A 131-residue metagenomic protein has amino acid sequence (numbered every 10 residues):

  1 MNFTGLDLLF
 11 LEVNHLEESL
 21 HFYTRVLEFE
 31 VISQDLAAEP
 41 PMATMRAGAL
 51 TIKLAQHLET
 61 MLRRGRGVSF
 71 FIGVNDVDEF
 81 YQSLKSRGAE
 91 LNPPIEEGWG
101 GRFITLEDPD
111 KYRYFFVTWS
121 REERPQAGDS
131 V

Functional and structural regions predicted by a protein language model:
M1-E18, V68-F70, S120-V131: N-terminal beta-strand motif that seeds the catalytic metal site of vicinal oxygen chelate
M1-N2, Y81-V131: Vicinal oxygen chelate
G5-N14, A43-R46, M61-K85, R102-E107: Vicinal oxygen chelate
F10-I52: Core segments of cupin and vicinal oxygen chelate
E18-H21, R25, D78-S86, E90: Replace "anionic and nucleotidyl ligands
D35-A38, T60-L62, E97-G98: A short beta-turn/loop motif at secondary-structure boundaries
A49-K53, L62, K111-R113: Short, charged/polar, Gly/Pro-enriched secondary-structure boundary elements
